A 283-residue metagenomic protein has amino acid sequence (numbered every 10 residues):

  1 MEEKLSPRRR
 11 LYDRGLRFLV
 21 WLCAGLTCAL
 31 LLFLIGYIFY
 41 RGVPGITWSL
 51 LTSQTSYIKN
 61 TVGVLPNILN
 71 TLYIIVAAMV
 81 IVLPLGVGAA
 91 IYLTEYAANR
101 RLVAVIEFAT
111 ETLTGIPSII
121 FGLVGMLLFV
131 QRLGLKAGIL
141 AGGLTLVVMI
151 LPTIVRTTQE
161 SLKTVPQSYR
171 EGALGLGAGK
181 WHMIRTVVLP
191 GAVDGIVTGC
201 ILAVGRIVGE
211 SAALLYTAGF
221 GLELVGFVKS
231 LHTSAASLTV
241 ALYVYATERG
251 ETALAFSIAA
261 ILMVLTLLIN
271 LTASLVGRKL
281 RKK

Functional and structural regions predicted by a protein language model:
E2-L22, Y37-A78, N99, V244-A253: Periplasmic/extracellular loop-to-transmembrane helix junction in inner-membrane transport proteins
T55-V62, L214-M263: Interhelical loop and adjacent transmembrane-helix boundary motif in polytopic membrane transport permeases
L69, Y73-I81, L85, A89 (+4 more regions): Hydrophobic alpha-helical transmembrane segments of multipass integral membrane proteins, especially permease/channel
A78-T110, L123, A273-K279: Transmembrane-helix boundary motif in ABC transporter permease subunits
M79, T158, K180-A218: Transmembrane alpha-helices
L93, Q159, K163, I201 (+1 more regions): C-terminal transmembrane helix and the adjacent membrane-cytosol boundary/short C-terminal tail of inner/organellar
E111-V147: Generic hydrophobic transmembrane alpha-helix motif, especially the helices
P117, L176-G177, P190: Glycine/proline-centered hinge or cleavage motifs at structural transition points of membrane proteins
